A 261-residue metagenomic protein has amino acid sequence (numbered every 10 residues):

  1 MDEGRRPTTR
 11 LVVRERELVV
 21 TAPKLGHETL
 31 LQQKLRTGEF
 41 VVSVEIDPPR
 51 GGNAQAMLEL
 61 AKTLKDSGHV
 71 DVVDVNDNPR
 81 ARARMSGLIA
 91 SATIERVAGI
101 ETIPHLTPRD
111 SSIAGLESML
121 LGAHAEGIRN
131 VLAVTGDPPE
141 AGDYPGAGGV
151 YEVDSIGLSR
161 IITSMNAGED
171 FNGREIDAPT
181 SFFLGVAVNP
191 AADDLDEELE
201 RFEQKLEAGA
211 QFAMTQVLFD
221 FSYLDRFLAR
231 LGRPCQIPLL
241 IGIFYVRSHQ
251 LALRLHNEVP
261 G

Functional and structural regions predicted by a protein language model:
M1, S111-H124, D196-E203, D225-G232 (+1 more regions): Catalytic cores of alpha/beta
E3-V44, G51-A54, E59, D170-S181: N-terminal amphipathic alpha-helix/helix-capping segment at the start of soluble metabolic enzymes
V20-A22, F40-L58, T102-A114, F182-E198: Active-site mouth loops of central-metabolism enzymes
V20-Q32, R36, G136, V150-D177 (+2 more regions): Active-site pocket-lining/capping segments in soluble small-molecule metabolic enzymes
H27-T29, Q55-T63, S67, A81-I100: Glycine-rich, positively charged N-terminal anion/phosphate-binding segment
V42-P48, D71-V75, T102-L106, V131-A133 (+4 more regions): Hydrophobic faces of well-ordered beta-strands that scaffold small-molecule active sites in alpha/beta enzyme cores
N53-Q55, A81-T93, S112-S118, P138-R174 (+2 more regions): Active-site-adjacent beta->alpha loops and helix N-cap segments on the catalytic face of soluble alpha/beta enzymes
S67-G68, V97, E126, A208 (+1 more regions): Structural motif
